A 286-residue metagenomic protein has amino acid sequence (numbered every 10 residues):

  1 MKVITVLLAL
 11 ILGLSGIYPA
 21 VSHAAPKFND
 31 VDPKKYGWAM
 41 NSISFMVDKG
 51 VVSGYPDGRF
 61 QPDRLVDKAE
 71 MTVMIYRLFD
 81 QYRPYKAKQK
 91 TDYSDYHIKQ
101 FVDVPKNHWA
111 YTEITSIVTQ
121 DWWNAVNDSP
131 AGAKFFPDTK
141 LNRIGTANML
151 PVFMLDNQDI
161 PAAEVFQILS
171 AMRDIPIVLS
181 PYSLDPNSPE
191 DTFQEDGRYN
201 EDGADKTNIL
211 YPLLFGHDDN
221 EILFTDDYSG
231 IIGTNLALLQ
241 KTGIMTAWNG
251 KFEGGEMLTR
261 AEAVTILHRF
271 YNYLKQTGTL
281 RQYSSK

Functional and structural regions predicted by a protein language model:
M1-A24: Sec-dependent N-terminal signal peptides of Gram-positive bacterial secreted proteins and lipoproteins
Y18-K286: N-terminal propeptides
